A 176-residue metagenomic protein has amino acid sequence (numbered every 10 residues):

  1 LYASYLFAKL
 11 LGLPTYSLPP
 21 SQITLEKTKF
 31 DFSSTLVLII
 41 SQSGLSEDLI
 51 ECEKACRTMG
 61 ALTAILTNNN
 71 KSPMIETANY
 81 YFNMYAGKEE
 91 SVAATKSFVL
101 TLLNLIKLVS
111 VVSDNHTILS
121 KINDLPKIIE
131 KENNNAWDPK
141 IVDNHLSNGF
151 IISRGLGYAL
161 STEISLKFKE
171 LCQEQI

Functional and structural regions predicted by a protein language model:
L1-E130, N134-N135, R154: Glycine-rich phosphate-binding loops that contact phosphosugars or nucleotide phosphates
S34-L36, D143-L146: Bateman (tandem CBS) regulatory domains
K131-H145: A short, well-structured juxtamembrane/interface segment
H145-I176: Acidic catalytic cores of enzymes that act on phosphate-bearing nucleotides/polynucleotides
